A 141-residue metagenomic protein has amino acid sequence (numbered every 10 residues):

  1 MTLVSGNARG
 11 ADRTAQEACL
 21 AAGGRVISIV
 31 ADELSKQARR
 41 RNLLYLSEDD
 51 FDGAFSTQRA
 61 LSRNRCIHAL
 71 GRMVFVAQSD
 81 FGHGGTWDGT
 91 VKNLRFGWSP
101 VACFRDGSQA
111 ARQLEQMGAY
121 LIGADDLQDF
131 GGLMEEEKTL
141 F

Functional and structural regions predicted by a protein language model:
M1-F141: Glycine-biased, small-residue-rich flexible motifs in mid-sequence functional cores and linkers
